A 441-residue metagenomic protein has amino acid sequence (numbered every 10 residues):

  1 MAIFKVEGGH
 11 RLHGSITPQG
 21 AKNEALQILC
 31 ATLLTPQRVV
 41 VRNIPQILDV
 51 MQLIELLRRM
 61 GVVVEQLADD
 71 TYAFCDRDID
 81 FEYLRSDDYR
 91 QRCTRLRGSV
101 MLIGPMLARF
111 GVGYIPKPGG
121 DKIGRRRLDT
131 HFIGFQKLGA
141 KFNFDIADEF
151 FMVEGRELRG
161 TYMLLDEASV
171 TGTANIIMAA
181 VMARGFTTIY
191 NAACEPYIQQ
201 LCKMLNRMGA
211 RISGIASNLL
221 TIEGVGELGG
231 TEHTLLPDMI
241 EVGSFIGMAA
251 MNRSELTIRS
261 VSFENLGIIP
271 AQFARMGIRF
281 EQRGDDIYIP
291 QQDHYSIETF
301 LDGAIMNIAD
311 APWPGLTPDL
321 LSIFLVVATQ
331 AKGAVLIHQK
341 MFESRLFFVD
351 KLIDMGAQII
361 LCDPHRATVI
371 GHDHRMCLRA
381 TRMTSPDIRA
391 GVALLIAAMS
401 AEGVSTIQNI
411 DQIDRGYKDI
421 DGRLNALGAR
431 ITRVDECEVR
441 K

Functional and structural regions predicted by a protein language model:
M1-K441: Short, structured segments at the rim of ligand-binding sites
